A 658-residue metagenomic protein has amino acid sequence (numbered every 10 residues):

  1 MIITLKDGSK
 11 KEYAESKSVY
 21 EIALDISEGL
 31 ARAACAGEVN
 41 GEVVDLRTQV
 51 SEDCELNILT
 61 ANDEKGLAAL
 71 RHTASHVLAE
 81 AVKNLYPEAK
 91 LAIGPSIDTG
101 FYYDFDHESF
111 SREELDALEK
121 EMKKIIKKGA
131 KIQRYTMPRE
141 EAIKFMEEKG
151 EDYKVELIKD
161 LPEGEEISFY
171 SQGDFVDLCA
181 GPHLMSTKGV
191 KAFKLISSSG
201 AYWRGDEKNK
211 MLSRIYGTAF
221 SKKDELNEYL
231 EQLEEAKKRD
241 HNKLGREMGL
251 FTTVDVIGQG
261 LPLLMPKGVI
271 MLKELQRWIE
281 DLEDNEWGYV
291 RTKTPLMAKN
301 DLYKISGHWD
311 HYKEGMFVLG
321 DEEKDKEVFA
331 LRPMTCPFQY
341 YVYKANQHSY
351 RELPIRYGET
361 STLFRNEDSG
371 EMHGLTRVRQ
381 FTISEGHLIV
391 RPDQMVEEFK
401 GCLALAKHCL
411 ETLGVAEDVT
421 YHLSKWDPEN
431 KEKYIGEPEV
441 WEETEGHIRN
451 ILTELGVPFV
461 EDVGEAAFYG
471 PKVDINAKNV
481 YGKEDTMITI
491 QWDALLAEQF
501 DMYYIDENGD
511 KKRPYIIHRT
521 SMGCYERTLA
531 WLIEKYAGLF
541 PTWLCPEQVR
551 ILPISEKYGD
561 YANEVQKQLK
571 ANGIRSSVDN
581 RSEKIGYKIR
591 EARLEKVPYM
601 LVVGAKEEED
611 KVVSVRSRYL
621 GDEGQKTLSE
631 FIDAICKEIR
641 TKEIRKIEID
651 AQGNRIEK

Functional and structural regions predicted by a protein language model:
M1-A92, I97-K658: NTP/phosphate- and nucleic-acid-binding module
